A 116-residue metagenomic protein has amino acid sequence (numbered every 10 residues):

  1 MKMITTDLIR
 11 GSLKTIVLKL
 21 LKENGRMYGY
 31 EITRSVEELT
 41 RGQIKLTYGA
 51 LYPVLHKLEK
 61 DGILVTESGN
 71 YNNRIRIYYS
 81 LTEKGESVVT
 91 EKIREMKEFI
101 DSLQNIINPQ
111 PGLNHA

Functional and structural regions predicted by a protein language model:
M1-T6: Short, Lys/Arg-enriched N-terminal segment that forms or immediately precedes the first helix of a structured domain
D7-A50: N-terminal helix-turn-helix DNA-binding core of bacterial DNA-binding proteins
K19, R34, H56, T90 (+1 more regions): A cross-family signal for key residues in well-ordered alpha-helices that form functional helical elements
L51-L58: Basic amphipathic alpha-helical segments that dock to polyanions
G62: Glycine-centered, phosphate/nucleic-acid-interacting loop/turn motifs that mediate DNA/RNA or nucleotide
T66: Short beta-strand "wing" residues that participate in macromolecule-binding interfaces
Y71-I93: Basic, amphipathic "hinge/linker" alpha-helix immediately C-terminal to the N-terminal HTH DNA-binding motif
S87-A116: Amphipathic alpha-helical dimerization/coiled-coil segments that flank or bridge DNA-binding/regulatory modules
